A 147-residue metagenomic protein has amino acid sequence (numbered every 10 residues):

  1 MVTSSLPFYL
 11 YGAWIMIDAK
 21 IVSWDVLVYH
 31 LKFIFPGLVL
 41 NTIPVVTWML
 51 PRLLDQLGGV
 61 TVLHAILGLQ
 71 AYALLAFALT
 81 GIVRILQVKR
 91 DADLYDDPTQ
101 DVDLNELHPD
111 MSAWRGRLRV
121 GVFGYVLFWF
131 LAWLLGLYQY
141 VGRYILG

Functional and structural regions predicted by a protein language model:
M1-K20: N-terminal signal-anchor/start-transfer transmembrane helix
P7-A13, A76-P98: Membrane-water interface of transmembrane alpha-helices
I17-K32, L118-V126: Alpha-helical transmembrane segments and their helix-start/interface "positive-inside/aromatic belt" motifs in integral
V26-L54: A generic, lipid-embedded transmembrane alpha helix
I34-P44, A71-L74, R119-G136: Alpha-helical transmembrane segments of multi-pass integral membrane proteins
M49-L86: Alpha-helical transmembrane-segment detector that highlights a single hydrophobic TM helix and its immediate
Y95-L118: Short membrane-interface loop/juxtamembrane segments of multi-pass integral membrane proteins
A132-G147: Juxtamembrane boundary at the C-terminal end of a transmembrane helix
